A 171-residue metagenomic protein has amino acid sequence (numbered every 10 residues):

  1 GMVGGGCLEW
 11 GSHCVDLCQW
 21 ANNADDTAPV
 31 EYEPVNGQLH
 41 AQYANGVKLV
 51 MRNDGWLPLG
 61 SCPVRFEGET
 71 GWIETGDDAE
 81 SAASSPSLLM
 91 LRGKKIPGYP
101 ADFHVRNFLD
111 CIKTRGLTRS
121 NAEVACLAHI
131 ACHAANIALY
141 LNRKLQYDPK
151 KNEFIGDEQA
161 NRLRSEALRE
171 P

Functional and structural regions predicted by a protein language model:
G1-E123, L127-P171: Contiguous beta-strand/loop segments that form the cofactor/metal-binding neighborhood of enzyme cores
